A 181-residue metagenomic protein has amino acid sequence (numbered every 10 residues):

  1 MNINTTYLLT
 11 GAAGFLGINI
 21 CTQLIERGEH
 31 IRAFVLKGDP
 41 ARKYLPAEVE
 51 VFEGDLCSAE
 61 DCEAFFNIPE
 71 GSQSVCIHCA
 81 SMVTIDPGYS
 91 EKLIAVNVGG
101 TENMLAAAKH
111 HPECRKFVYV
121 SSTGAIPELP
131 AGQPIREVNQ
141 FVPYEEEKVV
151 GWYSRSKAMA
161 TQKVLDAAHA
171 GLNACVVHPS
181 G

Functional and structural regions predicted by a protein language model:
T5-R27: N-terminal Rossmann NAD(P)H-binding glycine-rich loop of SDR-like oxidoreductase domains
T10, F34, C76-A80, F117-T123 (+1 more regions): SDR active-site strand-loop-helix element
G17-I18, V98, A158: Residues forming the Rossmann-fold NAD(P)(H) cofactor-binding site
N19, Q23, A107, K163: Rossmann-fold NAD(P)-dependent oxidoreductase module
E29-G38: Conserved glycine-rich Rossmann-like NAD(P)H-binding loop of the short-chain dehydrogenase/reductase
L45, V49-G99, N103, K109: NAD(P)H-binding glycine-rich loop region in Rossmannoid oxidoreductase-like domains and their noncatalytic homologs
E102-W152, C175: Conserved Rossmann-fold NAD(P)-dependent oxidoreductase catalytic core, especially the SDR/UDP-sugar
E147-H178: Active-site Tyr-X1-5-Lys
